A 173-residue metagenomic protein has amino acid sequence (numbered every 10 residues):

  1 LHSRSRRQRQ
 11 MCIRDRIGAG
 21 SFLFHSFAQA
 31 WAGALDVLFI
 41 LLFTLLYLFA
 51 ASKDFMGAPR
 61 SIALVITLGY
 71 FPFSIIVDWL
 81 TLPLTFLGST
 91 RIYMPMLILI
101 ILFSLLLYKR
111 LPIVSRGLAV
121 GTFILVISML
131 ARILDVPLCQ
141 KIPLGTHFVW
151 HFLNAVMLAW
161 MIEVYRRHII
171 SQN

Functional and structural regions predicted by a protein language model:
L1-I13: Single conserved hydrophobic/aromatic residue that forms the stacking wall/gate of nucleotide- or nucleobase-binding
Q10, R14-S26, L45, A63-I75 (+1 more regions): Small-polar-interrupted transmembrane alpha-helices in polytopic inner-membrane proteins
L23-A34, S52-A58, I76-T90, L107-P112 (+1 more regions): Membrane-interface helix caps and helix-loop-helix hairpins in membrane proteins
A32-L42, L84-I98, F148-V156: Membrane-interface loop-to-helix entry segments
L41-A50, P95-L105, F152-R166: Hydrophobic cores of alpha-helical transmembrane segments in multi-pass inner/ER membrane proteins, independent
A51-I62, V164-N173: Membrane-interface junctions at the ends of membrane-embedded or membrane-associated helices
L68-P72, F86-L134: Alpha-helical membrane segments in multi-pass integral membrane proteins
G121, V126-C139, F148-N173: C-terminal transmembrane-bundle signature of multipass membrane proteins, characterized by strong activation on
